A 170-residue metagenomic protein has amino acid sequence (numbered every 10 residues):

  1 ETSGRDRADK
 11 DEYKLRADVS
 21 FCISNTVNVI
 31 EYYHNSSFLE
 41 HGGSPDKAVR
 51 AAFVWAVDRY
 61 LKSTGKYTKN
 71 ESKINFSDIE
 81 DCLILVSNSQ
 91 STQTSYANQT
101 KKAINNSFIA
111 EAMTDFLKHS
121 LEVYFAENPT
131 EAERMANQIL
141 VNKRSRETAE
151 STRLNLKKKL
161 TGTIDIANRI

Functional and structural regions predicted by a protein language model:
E1-I170: GHKL-family ATPase ATP-binding module
